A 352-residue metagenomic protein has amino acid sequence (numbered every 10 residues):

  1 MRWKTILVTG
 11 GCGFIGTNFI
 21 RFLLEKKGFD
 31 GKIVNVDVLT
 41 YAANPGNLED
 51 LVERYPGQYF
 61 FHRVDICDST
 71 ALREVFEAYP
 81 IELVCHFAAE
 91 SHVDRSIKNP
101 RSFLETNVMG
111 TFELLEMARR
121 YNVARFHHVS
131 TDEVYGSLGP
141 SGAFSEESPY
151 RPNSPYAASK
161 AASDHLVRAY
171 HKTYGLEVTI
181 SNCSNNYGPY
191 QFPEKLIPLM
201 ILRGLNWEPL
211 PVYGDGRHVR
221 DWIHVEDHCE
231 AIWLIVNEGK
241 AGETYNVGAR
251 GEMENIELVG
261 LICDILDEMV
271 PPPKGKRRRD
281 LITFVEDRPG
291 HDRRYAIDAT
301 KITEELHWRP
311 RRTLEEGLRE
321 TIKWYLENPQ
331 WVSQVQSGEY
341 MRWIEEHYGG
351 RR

Functional and structural regions predicted by a protein language model:
M1-N186, V236, E320, Y325-N328 (+1 more regions): N-terminal Rossmann-like NAD(P)+-binding domain of SDR-like oxidoreductases, especially those catalyzing
F22, I33, V64, P198 (+1 more regions): C-terminal substrate-binding subdomain of Rossmann-fold SDR/epimerase-dehydratase oxidoreductases
V38-L39, N185-G188, H218-V219, R288-P289: Short histidine/acidic/glycine/proline-rich micro-motifs that form metal- and phosphate-coordinating active-site loops
L51, G142, P193-I201: A glycine/serine/threonine-rich, flexible loop-to-helix segment that serves as the NAD(P) cofactor-binding "lid"
A71, S102, M109, F192-L196 (+2 more regions): Residue-level recognition of oxygen-bearing side chains
T111-F112, A161-R168, P198-I201, C229-E230 (+1 more regions): Conserved active-site helix of classical SDR/Rossmann-fold NAD(P)-dependent CH-OH oxidoreductases
H127, G136-P140, G175, Q191 (+2 more regions): Proline-centered turn/helix-capping motifs that create local helix->coil transitions or kinks
P152-S159, P189, P193-I197, D221-V225: The catalytic Tyr-centered alpha-helix of NAD(P)H-dependent dehydrogenases
